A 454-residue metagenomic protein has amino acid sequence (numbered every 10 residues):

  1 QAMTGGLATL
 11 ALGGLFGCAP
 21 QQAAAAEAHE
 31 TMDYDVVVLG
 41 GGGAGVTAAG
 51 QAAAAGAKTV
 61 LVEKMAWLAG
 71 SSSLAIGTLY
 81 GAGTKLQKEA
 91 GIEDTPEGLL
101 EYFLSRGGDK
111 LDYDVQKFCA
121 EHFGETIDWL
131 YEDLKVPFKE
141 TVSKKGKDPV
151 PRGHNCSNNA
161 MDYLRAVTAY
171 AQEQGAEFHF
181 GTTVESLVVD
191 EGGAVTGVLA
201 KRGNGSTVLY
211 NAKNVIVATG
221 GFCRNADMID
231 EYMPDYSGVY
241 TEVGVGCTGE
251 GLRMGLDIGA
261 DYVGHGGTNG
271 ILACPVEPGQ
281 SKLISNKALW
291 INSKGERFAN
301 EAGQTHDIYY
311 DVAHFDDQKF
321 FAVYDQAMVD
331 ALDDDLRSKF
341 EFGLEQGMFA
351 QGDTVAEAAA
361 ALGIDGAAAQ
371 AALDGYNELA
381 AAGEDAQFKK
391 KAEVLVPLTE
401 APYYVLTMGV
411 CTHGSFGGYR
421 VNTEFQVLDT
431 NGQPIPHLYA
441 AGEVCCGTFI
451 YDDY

Functional and structural regions predicted by a protein language model:
Q1-P20, A369: N-terminal export signals
E30-G42: Beta1/beta-strand and adjacent pyrophosphate-binding region of the FAD-binding site in flavoprotein oxidoreductases
G45: N-terminal Rossmann-fold NAD(P) dinucleotide-binding loop
K58, K64-E177, G181, W290 (+3 more regions): Conserved N-terminal/central alpha/beta ligand/cofactor-binding core
S186, A368-T448, D452: A glycine-rich dinucleotide-binding beta-alpha-beta segment and adjacent secondary-structure elements that constitute
V188-L209: Conserved beta-strand-loop-beta-strand element in the redox core of flavoprotein oxidoreductases
G203-S206, Y210-A273: Glycine-rich loop(s) and the adjacent beta-strand/alpha-helix scaffold that form part
L252-I364: An anion/pyrophosphate-binding glycine-rich loop and adjacent beta-alpha core in soluble alpha-beta enzymes
